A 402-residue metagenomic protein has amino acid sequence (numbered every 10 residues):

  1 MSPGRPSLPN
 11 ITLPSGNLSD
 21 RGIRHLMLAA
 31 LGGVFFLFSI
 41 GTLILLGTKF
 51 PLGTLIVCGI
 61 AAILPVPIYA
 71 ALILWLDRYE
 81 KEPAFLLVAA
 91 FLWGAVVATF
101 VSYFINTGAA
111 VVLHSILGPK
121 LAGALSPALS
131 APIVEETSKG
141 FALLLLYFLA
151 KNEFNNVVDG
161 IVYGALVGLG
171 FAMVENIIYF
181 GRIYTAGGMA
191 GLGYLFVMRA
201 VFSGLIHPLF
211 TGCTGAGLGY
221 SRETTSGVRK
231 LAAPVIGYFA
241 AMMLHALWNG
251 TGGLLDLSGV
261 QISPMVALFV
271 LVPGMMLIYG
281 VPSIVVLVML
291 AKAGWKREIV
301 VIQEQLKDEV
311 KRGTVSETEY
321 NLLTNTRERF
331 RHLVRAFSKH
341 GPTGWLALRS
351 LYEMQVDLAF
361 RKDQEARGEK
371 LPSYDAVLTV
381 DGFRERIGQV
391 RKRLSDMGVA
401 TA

Functional and structural regions predicted by a protein language model:
M1-A402: Hydrophobic alpha-helical segments at protein termini of multi-pass membrane proteins
